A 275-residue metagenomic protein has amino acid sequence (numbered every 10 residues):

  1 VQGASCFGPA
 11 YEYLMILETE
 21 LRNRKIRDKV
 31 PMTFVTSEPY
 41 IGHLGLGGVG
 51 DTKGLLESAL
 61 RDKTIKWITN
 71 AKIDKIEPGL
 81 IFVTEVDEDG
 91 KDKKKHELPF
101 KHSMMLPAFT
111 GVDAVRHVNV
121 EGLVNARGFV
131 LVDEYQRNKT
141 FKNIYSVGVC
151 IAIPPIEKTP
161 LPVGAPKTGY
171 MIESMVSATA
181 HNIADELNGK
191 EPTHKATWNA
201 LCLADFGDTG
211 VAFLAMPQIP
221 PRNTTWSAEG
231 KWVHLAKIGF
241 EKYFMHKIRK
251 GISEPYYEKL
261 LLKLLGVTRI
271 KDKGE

Functional and structural regions predicted by a protein language model:
V1, S37-P39, V149: Cofactor-binding loop segments of dinucleotide-utilizing enzymes, especially the Rossmann-like FAD- and NAD(P)+-binding
V1-K25: Glycine-rich dinucleotide-binding loop and its adjacent helix/turn
C6-A10, H43-G48, K158-G164: Short, flexible/disordered intra-domain loops and linkers
T19, R27, G169-W198: Internal hydrophobic alpha-helix adjacent to the cofactor/substrate pocket in enzyme cavities
T19-F129, K190-P192: A Rossmann-like FAD-binding core segment of flavoenzymes
P99-S174: FAD-site-proximal beta/loop scaffold in flavoenzymes
H194-A212: Flavin (FAD/FMN) cofactor-binding core of flavoprotein oxidoreductases
F213-E275: C-terminal auxiliary extensions adjacent to catalytic cores
